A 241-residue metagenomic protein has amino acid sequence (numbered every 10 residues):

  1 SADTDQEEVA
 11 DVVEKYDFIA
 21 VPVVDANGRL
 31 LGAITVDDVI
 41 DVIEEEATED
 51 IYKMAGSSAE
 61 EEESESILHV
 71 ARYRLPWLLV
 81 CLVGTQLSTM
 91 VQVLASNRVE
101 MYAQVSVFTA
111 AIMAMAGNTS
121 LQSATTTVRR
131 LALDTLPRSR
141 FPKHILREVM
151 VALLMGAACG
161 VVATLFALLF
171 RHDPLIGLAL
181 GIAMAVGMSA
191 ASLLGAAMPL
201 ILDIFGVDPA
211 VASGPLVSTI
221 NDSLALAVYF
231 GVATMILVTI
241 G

Functional and structural regions predicted by a protein language model:
S1-T109: Cytosolic regulatory modules rich in charged/polar residues
G28, G32, L75, S120 (+2 more regions): Residue-level signature of catalytic and energy-coupling elements of molecular machines, predominantly ATP/GTP-dependent
D38-R72, Q122-I145, L200-G206, V211: Non-transmembrane, extramembrane segments of multi-pass ion/lipid transporters
W77-T85, F108, I112, A116 (+15 more regions): Alpha-helical transmembrane segments in multi-pass membrane proteins
L94-T109, R171-I182, G241: Membrane-water interface of transmembrane alpha-helices in multipass transporters/channels
Y102-I112, G206-L216: The feature identifies polytopic integral membrane transport proteins across all domains of life
A124, D203, A225-L237: Membrane-helix cytosolic exit motif
T125, R138, P142-F166: A structural-propensity feature for long, helix-poor, extended segments
